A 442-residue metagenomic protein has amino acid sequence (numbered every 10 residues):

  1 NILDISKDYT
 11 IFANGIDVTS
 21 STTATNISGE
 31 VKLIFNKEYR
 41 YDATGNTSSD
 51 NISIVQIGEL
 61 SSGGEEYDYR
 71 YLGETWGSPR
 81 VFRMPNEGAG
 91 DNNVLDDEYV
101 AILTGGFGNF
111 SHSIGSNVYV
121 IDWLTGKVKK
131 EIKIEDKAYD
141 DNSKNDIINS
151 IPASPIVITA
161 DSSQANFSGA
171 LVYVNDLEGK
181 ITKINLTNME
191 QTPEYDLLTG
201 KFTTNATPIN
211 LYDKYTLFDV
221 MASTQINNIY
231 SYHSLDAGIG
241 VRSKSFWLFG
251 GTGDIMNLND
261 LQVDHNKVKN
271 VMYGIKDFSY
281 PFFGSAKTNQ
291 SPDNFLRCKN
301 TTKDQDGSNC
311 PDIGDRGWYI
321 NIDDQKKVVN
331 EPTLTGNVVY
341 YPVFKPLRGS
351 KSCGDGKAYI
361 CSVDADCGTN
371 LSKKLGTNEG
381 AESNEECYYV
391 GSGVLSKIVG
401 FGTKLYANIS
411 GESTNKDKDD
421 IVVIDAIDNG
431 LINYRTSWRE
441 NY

Functional and structural regions predicted by a protein language model:
N1-S6, I34-Y442: Beta-propeller fold recognition
D8-Y9, N14-I27: Extracellular/luminal ectodomains and secreted, surface-exposed scaffolds of diverse proteins
G29-L33: A generic structural motif
